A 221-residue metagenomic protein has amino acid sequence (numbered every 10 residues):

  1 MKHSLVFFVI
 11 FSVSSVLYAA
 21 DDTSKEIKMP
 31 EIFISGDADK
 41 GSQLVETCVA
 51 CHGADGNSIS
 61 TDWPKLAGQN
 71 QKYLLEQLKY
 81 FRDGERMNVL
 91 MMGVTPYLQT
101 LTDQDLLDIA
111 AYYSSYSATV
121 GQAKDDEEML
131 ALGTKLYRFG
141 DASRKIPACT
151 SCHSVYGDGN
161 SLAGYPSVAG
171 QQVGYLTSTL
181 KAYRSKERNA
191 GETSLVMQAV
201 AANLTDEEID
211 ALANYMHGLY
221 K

Functional and structural regions predicted by a protein language model:
M1-S35, K79, D206, H217-K221: N-terminal export/targeting leaders of redox proteins
A20-V45, S115-A142: Electrostatic cytochrome c docking/interface patches
K25-E85: The feature marks the first
G36-Q43, Y73, L90-G93, D108 (+4 more regions): Extracytoplasmic/secreted proteins, especially bacterial periplasmic and envelope-associated proteins
D39-V49, R138-T150, Y165, A169-S178 (+1 more regions): Sequence context surrounding c-type heme c attachment/ligation sites in exported
G41, C48-A54, I109, I146-V155 (+2 more regions): The canonical Cys-X-X-Cys-His
I59-K65, F81-D125, L162-S167, K186-A211 (+1 more regions): Axial heme c-ligation environment in periplasmic c-type cytochrome domains
